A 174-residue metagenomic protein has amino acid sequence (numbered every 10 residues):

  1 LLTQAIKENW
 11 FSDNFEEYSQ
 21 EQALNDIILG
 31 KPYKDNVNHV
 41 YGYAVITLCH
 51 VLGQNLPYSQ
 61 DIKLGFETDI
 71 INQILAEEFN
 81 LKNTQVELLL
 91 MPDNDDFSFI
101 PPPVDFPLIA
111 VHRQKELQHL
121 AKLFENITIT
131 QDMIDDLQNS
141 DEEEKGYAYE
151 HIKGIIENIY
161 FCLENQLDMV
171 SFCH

Functional and structural regions predicted by a protein language model:
L1-F161, N165, C173: Acidic (Asp/Glu-rich) sequence patches and key acidic residues that form negatively charged surfaces used
